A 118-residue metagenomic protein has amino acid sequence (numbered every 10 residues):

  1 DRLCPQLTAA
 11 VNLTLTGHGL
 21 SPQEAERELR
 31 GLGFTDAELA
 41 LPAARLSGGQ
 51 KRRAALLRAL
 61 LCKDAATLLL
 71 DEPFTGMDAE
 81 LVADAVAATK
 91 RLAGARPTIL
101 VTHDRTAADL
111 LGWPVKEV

Functional and structural regions predicted by a protein language model:
P5-E24: Q-loop/switch helix immediately C-terminal to the Walker
P22-E38, L60: Conserved ABC ATPase "signature" region
P42, E72-P73: Walker B catalytic motif
P42-L46, Q50: Conserved ABC ATPase signature
A54-L61: ABC ATPase nucleotide-binding domain "signature" region
D71, D78: ABC-family nucleotide-binding domains
V82-G94: Helical segment within the ABC ATPase nucleotide-binding domain
A95-T102: Conserved H-loop
